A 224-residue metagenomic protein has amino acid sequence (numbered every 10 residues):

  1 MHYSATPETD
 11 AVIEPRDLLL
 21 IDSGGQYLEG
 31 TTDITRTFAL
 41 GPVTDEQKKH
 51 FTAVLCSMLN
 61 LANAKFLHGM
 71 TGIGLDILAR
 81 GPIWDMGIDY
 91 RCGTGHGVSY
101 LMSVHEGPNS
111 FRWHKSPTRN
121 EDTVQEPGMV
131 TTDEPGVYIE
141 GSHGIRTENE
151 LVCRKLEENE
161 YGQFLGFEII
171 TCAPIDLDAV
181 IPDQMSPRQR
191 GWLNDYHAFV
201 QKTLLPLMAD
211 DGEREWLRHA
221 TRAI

Functional and structural regions predicted by a protein language model:
M1-I224: Active-site neighborhoods and metal-handling regions in enzymes and metal-associated proteins
